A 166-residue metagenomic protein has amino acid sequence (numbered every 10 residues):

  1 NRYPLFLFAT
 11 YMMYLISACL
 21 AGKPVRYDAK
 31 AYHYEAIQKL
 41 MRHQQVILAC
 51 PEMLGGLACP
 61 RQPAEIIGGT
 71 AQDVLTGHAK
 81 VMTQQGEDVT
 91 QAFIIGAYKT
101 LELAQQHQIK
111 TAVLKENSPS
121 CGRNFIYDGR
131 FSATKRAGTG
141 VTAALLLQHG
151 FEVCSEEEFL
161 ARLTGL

Functional and structural regions predicted by a protein language model:
R2-L7: Short hydrophobic targeting helices and cationic amphipathic motifs that mediate membrane/organellar targeting
Y11-L15: Extreme N-terminal starter segment of soluble prokaryotic enzymes
S17-K30: Active-site loop/lid in soluble adenylation, ligation, and acyl-transfer enzymes
P24-Y27, E35, L54, Q72-K99 (+2 more regions): Divalent-metal-activated hydrolytic enzyme cores
Y32-M82: Short, surface-exposed acidic-centric catalytic microdomains
K110: Short acidic/polar active-site loop segments enriched in Thr and Asp
K115-S118: Short, well-ordered beta-to-alpha junction loops that form the rim of enzyme active sites and present histidine/acidic
C121-V141: Short Gly/Thr/Asp-enriched flexible loops that form oxyanion-binding sites at enzyme active sites
